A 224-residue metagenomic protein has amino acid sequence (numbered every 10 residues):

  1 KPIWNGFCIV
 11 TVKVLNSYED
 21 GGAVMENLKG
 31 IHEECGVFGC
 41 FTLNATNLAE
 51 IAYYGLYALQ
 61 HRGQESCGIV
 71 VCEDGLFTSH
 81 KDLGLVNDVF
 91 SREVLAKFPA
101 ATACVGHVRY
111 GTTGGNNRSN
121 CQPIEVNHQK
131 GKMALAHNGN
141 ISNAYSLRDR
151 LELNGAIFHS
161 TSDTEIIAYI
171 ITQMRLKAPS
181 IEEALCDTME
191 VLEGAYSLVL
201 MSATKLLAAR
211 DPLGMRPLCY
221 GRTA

Functional and structural regions predicted by a protein language model:
K1, F7-V24: Short, Lys/Arg-enriched N-terminal segments with co-localized hydrophobic residues within the first ~10-30 amino acids
G6, D20-A224: Conserved short alpha-helical segments that host acidic/polar catalytic motifs at enzyme active sites
